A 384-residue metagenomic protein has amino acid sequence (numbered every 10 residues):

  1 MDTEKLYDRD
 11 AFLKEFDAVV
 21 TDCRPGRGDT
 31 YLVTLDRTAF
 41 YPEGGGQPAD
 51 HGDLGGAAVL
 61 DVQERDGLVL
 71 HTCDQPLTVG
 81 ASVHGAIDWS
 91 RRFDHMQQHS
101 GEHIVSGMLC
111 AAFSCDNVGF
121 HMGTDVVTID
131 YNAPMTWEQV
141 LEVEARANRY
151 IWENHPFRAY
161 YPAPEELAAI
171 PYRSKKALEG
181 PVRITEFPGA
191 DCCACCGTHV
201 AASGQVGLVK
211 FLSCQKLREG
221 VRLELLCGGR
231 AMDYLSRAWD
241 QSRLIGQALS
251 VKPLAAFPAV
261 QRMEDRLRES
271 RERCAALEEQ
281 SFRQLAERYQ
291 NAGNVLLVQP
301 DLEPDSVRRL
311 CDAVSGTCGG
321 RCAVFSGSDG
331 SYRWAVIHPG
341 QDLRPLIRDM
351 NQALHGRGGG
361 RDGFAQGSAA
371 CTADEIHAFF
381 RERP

Functional and structural regions predicted by a protein language model:
M1-A81: Conserved nucleotide-binding/hydrolysis modules and their immediate coupling elements across P-loop/ASCE NTPase motors
M1-V33, R237-R321, R357, R361 (+1 more regions): Mid-to-C-terminal polyanion-binding domains and interfaces
Y31-V33, D66-Q75, V127-A133, W334-A335 (+1 more regions): A generic structural motif
T38-L54, T78-I129, G358, D362-G363: Active/ligand-binding-proximal structured segments within catalytic/core domains that scaffold catalytic residues
G46, A194-V206, G229, N294-P384: Glycine-rich, acidic loop segments that terminate in or are immediately followed by a histidine
V62-Q63, V118-M122, C214, A323-G327 (+1 more regions): Short beta-strand
R91, A111-L217: Functional cores that coordinate and move charged inorganic groups
I184-E186, A194-P253: Mobile "lid/hinge" segments at catalytic clefts and subdomain interfaces of large enzymes
